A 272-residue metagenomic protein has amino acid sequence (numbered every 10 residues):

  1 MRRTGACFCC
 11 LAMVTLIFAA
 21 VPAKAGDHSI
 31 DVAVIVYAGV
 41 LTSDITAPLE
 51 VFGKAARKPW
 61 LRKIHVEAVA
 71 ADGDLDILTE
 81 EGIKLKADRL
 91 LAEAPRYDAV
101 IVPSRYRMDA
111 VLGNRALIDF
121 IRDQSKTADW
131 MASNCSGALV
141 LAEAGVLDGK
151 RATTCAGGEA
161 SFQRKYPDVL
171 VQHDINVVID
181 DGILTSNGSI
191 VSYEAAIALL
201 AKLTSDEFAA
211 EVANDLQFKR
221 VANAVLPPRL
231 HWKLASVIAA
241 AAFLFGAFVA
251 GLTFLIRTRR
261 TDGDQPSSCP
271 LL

Functional and structural regions predicted by a protein language model:
M1-A6: Positively charged n-region of N-terminal signal peptides that target proteins for export
F8-A19: Bacterial N-terminal signal peptides
K24-M131, L139-E143, Q172-D174, I190-Y193 (+1 more regions): Extended, subdomain-level signal for the structured scaffold at the beginning of enzyme domains
S29-A33, R151, G182: Residues that mark the start of a beta-strand
L147-D174: A conserved active-site-flanking secondary-structure segment within enzyme catalytic domains
D174-D181: Glycine/charged-rich beta-loop-alpha catalytic/anionic-binding loops adjacent to active sites
D181-G188: A short glycine-threonine-serine/GTX helix/turn-capping micro-motif
